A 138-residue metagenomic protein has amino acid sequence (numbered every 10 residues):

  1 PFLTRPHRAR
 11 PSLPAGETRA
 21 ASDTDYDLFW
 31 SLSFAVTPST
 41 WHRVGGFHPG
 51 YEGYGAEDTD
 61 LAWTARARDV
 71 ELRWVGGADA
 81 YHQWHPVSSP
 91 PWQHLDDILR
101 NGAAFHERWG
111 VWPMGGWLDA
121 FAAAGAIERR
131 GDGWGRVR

Functional and structural regions predicted by a protein language model:
P1-D27: Short, flexible, basic/aromatic active-site loop/helix in glycosyltransferases
L28-G45, G50-D79: A short, conserved alpha-helix in the catalytic core of glycosyltransferases
T59, Q83-W84, A123-A124: Short secondary-structure boundary/hinge segments and terminal tails
T64, N101-F105: Generic recognition of well-ordered alpha-helical segments
R66, S88-P91, D97: Short low-complexity, flexible loop/linker segments enriched in glycine and/or proline with clustered acidic
V75-P91, A104: Active-site donor/metal-binding and catalytic loop motifs of nucleotide-sugar-dependent glycosylation enzymes
Q93-R100, W112-R138: Non-catalytic, C-terminal membrane-associated alpha-helical segments of glycosyltransferases
R108-W109: Accessory, usually C-terminal, subdomains that scaffold auxiliary metal cofactors
